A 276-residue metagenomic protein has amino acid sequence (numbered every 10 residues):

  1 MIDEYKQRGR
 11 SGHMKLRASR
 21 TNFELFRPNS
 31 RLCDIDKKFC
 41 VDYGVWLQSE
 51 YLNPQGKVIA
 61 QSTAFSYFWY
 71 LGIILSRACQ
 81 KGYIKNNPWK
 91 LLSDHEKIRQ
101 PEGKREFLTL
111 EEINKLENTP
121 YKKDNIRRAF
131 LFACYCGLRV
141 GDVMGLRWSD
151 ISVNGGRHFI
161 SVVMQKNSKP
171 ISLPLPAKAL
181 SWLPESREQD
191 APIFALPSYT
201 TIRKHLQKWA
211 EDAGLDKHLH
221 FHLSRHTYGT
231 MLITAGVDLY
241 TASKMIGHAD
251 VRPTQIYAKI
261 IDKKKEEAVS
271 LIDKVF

Functional and structural regions predicted by a protein language model:
M1-R20: Short, aromatic/basic-rich helix-turn unit that serves as a nucleic-acid recognition element
N22-F23, S30-I35, N53-L91, R139-G141: N-terminal DNA-binding recognition helix of tyrosine site-specific recombinases/integrases
C33, I84-N86, I98-K115, N167-A177 (+1 more regions): DNA breakage-rejoining catalytic core of tyrosine-based enzymes
L91-D94, C136, G145-W182: Conserved tyrosine-mediated DNA breakage-rejoining catalytic core shared by Y-recombinases
I98-N125, Y135-L138, L146: Long, amphipathic, Lys/Arg-enriched alpha-helical "connector/arm" segment
D150-R157, D216, V237-I256: Short, polar N-cap/turn motifs at the start of nucleic acid-interacting alpha helices
M164-S168, I246-L271: Catalytic-site neighborhood detector that most strongly recognizes the C-terminal catalytic loop/helix of tyrosine
P174-D216: Active-site/catalytic core of tyrosine-dependent DNA strand-transfer enzymes
